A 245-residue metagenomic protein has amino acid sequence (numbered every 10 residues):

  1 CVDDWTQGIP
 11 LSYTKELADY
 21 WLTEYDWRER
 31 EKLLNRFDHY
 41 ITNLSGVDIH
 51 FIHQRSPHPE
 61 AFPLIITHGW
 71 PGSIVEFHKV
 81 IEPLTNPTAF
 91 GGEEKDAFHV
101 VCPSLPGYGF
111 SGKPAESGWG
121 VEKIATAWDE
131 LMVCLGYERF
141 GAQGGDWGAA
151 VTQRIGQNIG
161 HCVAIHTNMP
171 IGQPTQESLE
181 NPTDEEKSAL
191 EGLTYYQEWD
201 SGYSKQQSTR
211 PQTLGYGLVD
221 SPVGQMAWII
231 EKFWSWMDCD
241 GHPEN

Functional and structural regions predicted by a protein language model:
C1-Q7: Short His/Asp/Glu-rich catalytic/ion-coordination signatures at enzyme active sites or charged loops
V2, S12-V219, G224-M226, K232-M237: Catalytic cores of eukaryotic secretory-pathway lumenal/extracellular enzymes that build and remodel glycoconjugates
G241-N245: Short, intrinsically disordered, charge-balanced linker/junction segments flanking boundaries in proteins
